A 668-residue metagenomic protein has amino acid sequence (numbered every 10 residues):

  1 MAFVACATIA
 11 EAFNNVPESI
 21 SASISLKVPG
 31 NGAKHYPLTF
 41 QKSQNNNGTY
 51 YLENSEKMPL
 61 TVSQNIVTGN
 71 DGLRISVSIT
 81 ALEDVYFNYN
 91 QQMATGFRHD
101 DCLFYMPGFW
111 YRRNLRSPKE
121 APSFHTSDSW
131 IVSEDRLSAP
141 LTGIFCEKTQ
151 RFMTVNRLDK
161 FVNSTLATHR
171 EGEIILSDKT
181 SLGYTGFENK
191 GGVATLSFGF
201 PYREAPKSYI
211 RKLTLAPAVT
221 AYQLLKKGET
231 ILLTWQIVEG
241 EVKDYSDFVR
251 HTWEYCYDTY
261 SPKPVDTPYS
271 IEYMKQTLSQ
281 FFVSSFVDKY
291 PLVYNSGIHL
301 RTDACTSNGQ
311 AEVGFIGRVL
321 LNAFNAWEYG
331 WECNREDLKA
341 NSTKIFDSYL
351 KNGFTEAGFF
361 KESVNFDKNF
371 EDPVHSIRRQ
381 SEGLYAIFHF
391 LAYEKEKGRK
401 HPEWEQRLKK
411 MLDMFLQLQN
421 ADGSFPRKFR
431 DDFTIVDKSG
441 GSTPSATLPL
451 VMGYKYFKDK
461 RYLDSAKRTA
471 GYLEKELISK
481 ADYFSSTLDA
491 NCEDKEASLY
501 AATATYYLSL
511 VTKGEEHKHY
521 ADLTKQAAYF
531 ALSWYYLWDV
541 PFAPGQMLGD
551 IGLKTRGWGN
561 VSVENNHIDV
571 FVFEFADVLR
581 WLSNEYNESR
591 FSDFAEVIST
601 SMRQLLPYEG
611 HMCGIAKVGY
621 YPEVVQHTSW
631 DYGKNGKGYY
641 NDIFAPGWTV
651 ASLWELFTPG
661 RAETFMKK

Functional and structural regions predicted by a protein language model:
M1-N14: Bacterial Sec-dependent N-terminal signal peptides
V16-A33, P37, L225, E229 (+8 more regions): Low-complexity, Ser/Thr/Pro/Gly-enriched N-terminal "stalk/linker" regions
P29-N31, Y50-K57, N65-K227: Beta-strand/loop-rich accessory regions of lumenal/periplasmic or secreted enzymes, predominantly carbohydrate-active
F248-S284, N334-N352, E396-L416, K458-K475 (+3 more regions): Extended, well-ordered alpha-helical scaffold segments
S279-A311, K351-P373, F415-I435, E474-C492 (+2 more regions): Glycine- and aromatic-rich loop/turn segments at beta-sheet edges
L320-E336, E382-K400, S445-K460, Y500-E516 (+3 more regions): Well-ordered alpha-helical scaffold segments within catalytic/enzyme domains
S376-Q380, D437-T447, L477-K480, L488-A502: Aromatic-lined, polymer-binding surfaces characteristic of secreted/periplasmic polysaccharide-degrading enzymes
Q526, L537, V572-R580, N584 (+4 more regions): Exposed, low-structure sequence patches enriched in small/polar residues
